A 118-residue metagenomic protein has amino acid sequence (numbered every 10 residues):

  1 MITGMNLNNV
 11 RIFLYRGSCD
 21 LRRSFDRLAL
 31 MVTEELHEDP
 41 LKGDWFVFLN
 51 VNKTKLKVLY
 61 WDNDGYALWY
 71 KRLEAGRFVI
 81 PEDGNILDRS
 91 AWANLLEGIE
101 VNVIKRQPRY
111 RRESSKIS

Functional and structural regions predicted by a protein language model:
M1-S118: Polybasic/polar functional segments that serve as interface/processing modules
